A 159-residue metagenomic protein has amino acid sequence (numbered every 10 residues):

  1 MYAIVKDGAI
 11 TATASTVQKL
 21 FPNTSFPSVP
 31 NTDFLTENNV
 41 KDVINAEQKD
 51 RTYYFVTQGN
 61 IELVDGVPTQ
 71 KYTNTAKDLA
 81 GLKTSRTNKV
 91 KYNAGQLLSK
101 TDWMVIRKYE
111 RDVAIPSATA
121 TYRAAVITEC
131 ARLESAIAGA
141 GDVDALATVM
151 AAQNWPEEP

Functional and structural regions predicted by a protein language model:
M1-P159: A preference for well-ordered globular domain cores that mediate specific macromolecular interactions or catalysis
